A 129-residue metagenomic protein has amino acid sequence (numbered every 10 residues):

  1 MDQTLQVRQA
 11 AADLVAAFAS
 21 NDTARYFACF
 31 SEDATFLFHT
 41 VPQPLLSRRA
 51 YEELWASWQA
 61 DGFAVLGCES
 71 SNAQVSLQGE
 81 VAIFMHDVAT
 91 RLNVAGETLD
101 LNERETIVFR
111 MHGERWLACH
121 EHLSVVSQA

Functional and structural regions predicted by a protein language model:
M1-L5, A129: Basic/polar N-terminal segments that are highly enriched at the extreme N-terminus, encompassing both cleavable
T4-L5, A12, T23-Q78, D87 (+1 more regions): A solvent-exposed, acidic/Ser-Thr-rich amphipathic alpha-helical stretch
H86-L92: Generic short beta-strand segments
D100-A129: Short beta-strand edge/turn micro-motifs at domain boundaries
